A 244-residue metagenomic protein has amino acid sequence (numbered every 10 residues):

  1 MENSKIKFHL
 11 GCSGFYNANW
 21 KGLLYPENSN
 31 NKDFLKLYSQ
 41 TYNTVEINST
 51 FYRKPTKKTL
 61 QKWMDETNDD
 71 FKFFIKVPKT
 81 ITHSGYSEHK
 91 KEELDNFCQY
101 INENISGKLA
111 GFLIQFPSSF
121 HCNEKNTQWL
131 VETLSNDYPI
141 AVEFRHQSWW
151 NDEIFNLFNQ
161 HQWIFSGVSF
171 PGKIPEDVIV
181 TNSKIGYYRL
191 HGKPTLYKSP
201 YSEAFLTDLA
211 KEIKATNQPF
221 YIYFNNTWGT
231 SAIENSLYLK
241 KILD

Functional and structural regions predicted by a protein language model:
M1-D244: Residues lining hydrophobic/aromatic ligand-binding pockets adjacent to catalytic sites
